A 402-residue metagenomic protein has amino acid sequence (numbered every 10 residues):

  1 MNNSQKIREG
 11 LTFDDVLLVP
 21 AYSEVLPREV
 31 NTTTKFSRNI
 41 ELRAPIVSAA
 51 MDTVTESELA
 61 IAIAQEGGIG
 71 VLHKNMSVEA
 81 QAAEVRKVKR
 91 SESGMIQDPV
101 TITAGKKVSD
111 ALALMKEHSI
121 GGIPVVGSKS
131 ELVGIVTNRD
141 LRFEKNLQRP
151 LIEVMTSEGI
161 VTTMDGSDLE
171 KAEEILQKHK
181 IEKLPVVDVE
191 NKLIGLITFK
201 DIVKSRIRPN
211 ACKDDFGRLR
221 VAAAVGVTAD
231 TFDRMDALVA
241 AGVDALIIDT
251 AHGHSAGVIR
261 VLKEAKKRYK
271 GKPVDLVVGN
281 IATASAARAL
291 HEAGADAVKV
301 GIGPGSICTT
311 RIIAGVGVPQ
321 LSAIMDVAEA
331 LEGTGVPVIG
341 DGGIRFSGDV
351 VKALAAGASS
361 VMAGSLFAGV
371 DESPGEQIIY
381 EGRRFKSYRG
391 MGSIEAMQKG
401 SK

Functional and structural regions predicted by a protein language model:
M1-Y22, I102-T103, M164, E174 (+4 more regions): Alpha/beta catalytic cores of nucleotide-metabolism and tRNA/nucleoside-modifying enzymes
R28, S77-R86, E144-Q148, D168 (+6 more regions): Active-site-adjacent beta->alpha loops and helix N-cap segments on the catalytic face of soluble alpha/beta enzymes
R28-L42, A49-M51, A80-H118, V125-G127 (+5 more regions): Bateman/CBS regulatory modules and CBS-like beta-alpha motifs in cytosolic regions of diverse proteins
E41-I46, G94-P99, D214-A224, A265-A282 (+2 more regions): Short beta-strand/loop segments at the ligand-binding rim of alpha/beta enzyme cores
E58-I61, D233-A241, A282-V300, G340 (+1 more regions): Catalytic cores of alpha/beta
Q65-A80, V243-S255, D296-A314, I344-I378: Glycine-rich phosphate-binding active-site loops on the catalytic face of alpha/beta enzymes
V71-N75, T101-I102, G122-P124, T162-M164 (+6 more regions): Catalytic beta/alpha-barrel core
L72-S77, I120, P124, E131-L147 (+4 more regions): Short beta->alpha transition motifs characteristic of CBS
